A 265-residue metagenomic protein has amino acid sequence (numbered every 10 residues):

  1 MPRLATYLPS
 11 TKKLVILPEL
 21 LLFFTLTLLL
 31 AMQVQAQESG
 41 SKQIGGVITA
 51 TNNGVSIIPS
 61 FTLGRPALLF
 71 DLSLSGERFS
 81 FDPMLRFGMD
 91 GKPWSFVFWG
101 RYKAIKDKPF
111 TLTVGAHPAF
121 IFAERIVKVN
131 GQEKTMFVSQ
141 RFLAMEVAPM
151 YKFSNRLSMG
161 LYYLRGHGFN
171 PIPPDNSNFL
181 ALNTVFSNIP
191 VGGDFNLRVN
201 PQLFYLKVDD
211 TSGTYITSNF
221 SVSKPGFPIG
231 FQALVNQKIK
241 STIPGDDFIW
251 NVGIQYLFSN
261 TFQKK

Functional and structural regions predicted by a protein language model:
M1-K42, I254, F258: Bacterial Sec-dependent N-terminal signal peptides
E38-N53, L74-G76, F81, L197-V199: Transmembrane beta-strand segments of Gram-negative outer membrane beta-barrel proteins
G40-V55, F61-G64, M89-F186, V235-Q237 (+1 more regions): Outer-membrane pore/translocation modules
G45, S80, P109-T111, S158 (+2 more regions): Membrane-spanning beta-strand positions in outer-membrane beta-barrel proteins
P66-P93: N-terminal, post-signal-peptide region of Sec/Tat-exported proteins
L74-R78, P190-G192, V222-G226: A generic beta-sheet turn/junction motif
P118, F122, D194-Q237, T242-P244 (+2 more regions): Outer membrane beta-barrel transmembrane domains
